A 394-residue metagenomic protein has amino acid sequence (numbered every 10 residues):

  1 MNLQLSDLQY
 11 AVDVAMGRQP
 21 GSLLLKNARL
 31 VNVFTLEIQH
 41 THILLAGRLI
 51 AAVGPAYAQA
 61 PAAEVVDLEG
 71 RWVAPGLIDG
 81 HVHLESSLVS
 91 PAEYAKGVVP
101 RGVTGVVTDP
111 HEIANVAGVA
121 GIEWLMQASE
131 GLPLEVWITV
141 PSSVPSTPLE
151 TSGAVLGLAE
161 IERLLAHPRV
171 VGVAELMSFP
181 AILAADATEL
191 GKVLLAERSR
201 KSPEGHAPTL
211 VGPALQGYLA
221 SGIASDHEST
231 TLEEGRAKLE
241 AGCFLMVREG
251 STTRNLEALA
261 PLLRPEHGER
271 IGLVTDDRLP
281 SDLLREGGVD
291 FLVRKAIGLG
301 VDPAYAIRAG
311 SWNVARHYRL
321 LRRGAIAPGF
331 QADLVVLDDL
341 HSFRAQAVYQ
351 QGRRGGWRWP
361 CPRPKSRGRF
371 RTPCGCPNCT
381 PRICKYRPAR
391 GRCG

Functional and structural regions predicted by a protein language model:
M1-G47, A51, V99-R101, L284-G300 (+1 more regions): Active-site microenvironment of metallo-dependent hydrolases
N2-V14, A92-S202, E266: Divalent-metal coordination cores built from histidine and acidic residues
Q19-N27, A58-T108: Replace "His-x-His-based motif
A28, R48, G70, H81 (+8 more regions): Divalent metal-coordination and catalytic microenvironments
I78-S90, P145-L158, A224, E228: Active-site mouth loops of central-metabolism enzymes
H83-E85, H111-I113, P141-S146, L176-F179 (+4 more regions): Active-site beta-loop-alpha junctions enriched in small/polar residues
V155-A174, A181-M246, T253-V274, L284-G298 (+1 more regions): Histidine/acidic residue-rich metal-binding segments in metalloenzymes
